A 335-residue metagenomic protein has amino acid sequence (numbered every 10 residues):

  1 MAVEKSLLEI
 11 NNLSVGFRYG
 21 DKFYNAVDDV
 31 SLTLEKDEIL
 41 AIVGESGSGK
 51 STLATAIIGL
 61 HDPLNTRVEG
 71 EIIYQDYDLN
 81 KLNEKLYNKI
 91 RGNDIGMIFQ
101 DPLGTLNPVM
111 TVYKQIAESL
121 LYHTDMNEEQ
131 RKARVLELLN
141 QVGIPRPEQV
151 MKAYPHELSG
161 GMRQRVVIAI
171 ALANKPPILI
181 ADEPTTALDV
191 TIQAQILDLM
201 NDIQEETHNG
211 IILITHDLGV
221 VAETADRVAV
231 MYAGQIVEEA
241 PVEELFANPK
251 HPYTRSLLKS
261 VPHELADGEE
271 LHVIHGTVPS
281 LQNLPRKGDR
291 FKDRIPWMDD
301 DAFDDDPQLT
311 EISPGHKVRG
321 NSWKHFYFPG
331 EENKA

Functional and structural regions predicted by a protein language model:
E4-S6, P145, P241-A335: Short catalytic/signature loops enriched in Gly
L8, N25-V27, I90: Conserved structural motif at the start of ABC-family nucleotide-binding domains
V43-G44: The feature captures the beta-strand-to-loop junction immediately N-terminal to the Walker
G59, I180, P184, L188 (+1 more regions): P-loop NTP-binding/switch modules centered on Walker-like glycine-rich loops
T66-D78: Conserved ABC transporter NBD signature motif
L79-G96, Y122, E244-P249, L281-R286: ABC ATPase NBD coupling module
A173-P177: A short, proline-enriched helix->beta-strand linker immediately N-terminal to the Walker B motif in ABC-type P-loop
